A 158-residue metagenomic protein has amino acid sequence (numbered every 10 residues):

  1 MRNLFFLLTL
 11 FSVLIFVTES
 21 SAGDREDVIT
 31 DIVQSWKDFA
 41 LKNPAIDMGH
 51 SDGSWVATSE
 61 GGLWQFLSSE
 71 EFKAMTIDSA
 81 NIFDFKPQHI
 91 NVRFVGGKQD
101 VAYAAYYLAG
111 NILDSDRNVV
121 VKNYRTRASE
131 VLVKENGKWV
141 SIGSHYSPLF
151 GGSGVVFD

Functional and structural regions predicted by a protein language model:
M1-L4: Positively charged n-region of N-terminal signal peptides that target proteins for export
L8-H50, F157-D158: Short, low-complexity N-terminal intrinsically disordered segments enriched in polar/charged residues
R25-T30, K42-D100, K122-N123: A solvent-exposed, acidic/Ser-Thr-rich amphipathic alpha-helical stretch
V56-A57, A104, S141-S144: Short hydrophobic/aromatic-rich beta-strand segments that constitute the beta-sheet cores of beta-sandwich/beta-barrel
H89, A109, N123-S129: Well-ordered beta-strand positions in beta-sheet-rich domains
V92-Y103, R117, L132-V140: A short, structured loop/turn motif at beta-sheet edges
Y106-L113: Generic short beta-strand segments
R125-V155: Short beta-strand edge/turn micro-motifs at domain boundaries
